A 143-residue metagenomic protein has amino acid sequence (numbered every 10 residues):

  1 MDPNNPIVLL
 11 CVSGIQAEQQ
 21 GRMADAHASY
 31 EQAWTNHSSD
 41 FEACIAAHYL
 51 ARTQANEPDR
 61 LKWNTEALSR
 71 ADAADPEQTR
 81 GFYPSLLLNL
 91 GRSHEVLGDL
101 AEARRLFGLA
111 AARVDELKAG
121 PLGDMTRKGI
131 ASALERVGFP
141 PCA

Functional and structural regions predicted by a protein language model:
M1, A33-S39, A71-R80, E116-G120: Flexible helix-coil transition and linker loops at the boundaries of alpha-helical arrays
P6, N36-A43, R60, P76-T79 (+3 more regions): Residues that mark the junctions of alpha-helical repeat units in TPR/alpha-solenoid scaffolds
V8-D25: Alpha-helical segment of the N-proximal tetratricopeptide repeat
L10, C44-A47, L87, R127: TPR repeat positional signature
S13, A47-L50, Y83, L90: Structural register within alpha-helical repeat arrays
E42-R80: Alpha-helical adaptor scaffolds
